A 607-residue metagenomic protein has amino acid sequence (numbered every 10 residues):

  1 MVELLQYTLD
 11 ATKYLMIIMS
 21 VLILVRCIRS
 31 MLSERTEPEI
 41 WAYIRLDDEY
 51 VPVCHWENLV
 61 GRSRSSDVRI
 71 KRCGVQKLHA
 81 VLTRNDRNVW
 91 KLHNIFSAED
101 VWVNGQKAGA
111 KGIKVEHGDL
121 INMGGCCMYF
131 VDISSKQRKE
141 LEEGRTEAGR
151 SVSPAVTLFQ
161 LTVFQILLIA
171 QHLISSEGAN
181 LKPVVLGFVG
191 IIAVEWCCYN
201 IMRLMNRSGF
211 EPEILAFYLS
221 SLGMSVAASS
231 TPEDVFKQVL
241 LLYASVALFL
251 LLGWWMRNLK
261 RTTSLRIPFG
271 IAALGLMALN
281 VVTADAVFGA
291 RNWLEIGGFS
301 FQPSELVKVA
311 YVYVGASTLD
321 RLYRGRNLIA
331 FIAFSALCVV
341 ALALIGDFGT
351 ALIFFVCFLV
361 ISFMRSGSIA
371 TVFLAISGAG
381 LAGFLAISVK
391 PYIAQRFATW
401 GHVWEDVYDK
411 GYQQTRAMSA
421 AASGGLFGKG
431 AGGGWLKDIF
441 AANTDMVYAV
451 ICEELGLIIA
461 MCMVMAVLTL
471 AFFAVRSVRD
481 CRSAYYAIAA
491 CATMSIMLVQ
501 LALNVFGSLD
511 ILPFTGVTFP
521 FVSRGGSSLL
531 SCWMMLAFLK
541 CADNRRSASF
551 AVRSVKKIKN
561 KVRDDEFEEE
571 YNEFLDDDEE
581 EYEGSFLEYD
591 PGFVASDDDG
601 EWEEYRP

Functional and structural regions predicted by a protein language model:
M1-R72, D86, S135-G144: Intrinsically disordered, low-complexity acidic Ser/Thr-rich regulatory segments
I17, V189-V194, L242-S245, E453-A474: Hydrophobic alpha-helical transmembrane segments
P52-C126: Forkhead-associated
G144-F288, L530-K557: A structural signal for hydrophobic alpha-helical transmembrane segments in multi-pass membrane proteins
V287, R291-W293, F373-M463, R482-A489: Hydrophobic, glycine- and aromatic-enriched re-entrant/interface helices and adjoining loop segments
G325-L344, F348-S388: Hydrophobic alpha-helical segments of polytopic membrane proteins
V475-G516, V522: Loop-to-helix entry and N-terminal half of a specific, functionally important transmembrane alpha helix in multi-pass
A502-P607: A juxtamembrane structural motif centered on a specific transmembrane helix
